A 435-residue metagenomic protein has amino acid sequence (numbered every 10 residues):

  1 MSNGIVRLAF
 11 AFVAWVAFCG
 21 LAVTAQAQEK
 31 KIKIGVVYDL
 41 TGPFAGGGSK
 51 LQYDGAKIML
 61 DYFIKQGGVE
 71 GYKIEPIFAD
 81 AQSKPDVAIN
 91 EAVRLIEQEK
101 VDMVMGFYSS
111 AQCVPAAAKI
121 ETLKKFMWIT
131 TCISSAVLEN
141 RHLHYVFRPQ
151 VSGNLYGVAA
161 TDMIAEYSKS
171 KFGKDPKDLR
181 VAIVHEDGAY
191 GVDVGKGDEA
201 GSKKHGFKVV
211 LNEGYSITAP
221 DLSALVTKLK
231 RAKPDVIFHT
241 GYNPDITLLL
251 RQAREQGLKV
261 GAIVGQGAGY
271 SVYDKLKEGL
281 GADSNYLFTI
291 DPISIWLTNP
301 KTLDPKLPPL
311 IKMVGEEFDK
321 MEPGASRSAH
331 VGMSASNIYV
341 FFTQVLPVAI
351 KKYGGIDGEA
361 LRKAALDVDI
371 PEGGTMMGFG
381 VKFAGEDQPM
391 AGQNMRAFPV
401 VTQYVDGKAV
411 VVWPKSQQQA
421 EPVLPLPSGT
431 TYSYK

Functional and structural regions predicted by a protein language model:
A9-A22: Bacterial N-terminal signal peptides
A22-E29: Boundary at the C-terminal end of the N-terminal hydrophobic targeting segment
E29, Y53-P76, S168-P176, K203-G206: Signal peptide-proximal N-terminal region of secreted/periplasmic/extracellular or secretory-lumen proteins
K31-K57, D80-D86, Y108-S109, V184-D193 (+2 more regions): Extracytoplasmic "Venus flytrap"
G47-Q52, D61, Q66-N140, P149 (+3 more regions): Beta-alpha junction/loop-to-helix N-cap segments that form part of ligand/metal-binding clefts
V101-L211, A262-T289, I295: Extracytoplasmic ligand/sensor domains, especially the bilobed periplasmic-binding protein
L143, Q256-N337, S416-Q417, P427-Y434: Extracellular/periplasmic periplasmic-binding protein-like sensory domains
K320-G332, T343-V412: Segments of small-molecule ligand-sensing domains
